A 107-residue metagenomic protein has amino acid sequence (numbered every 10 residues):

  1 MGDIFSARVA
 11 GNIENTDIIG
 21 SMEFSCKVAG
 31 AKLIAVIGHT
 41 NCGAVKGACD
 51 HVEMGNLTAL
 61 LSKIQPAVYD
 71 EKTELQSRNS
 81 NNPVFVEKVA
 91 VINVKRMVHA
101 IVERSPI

Functional and structural regions predicted by a protein language model:
G2, G11-K32, G43-I107: Divalent-metal-activated hydrolytic enzyme cores
I4-S6: Conserved beta-strand scaffold positions in the cores of enzyme catalytic domains, especially in NTP/NDP-utilizing
R8, A35-H39: Short beta-strand segments
